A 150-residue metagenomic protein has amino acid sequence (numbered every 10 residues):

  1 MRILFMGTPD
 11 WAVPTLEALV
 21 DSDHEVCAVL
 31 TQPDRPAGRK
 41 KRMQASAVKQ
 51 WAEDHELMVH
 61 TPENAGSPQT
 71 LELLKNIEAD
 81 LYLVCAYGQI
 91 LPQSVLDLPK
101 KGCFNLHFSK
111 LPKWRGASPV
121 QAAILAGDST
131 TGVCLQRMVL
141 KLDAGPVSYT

Functional and structural regions predicted by a protein language model:
M1-T150: One-carbon transfer enzymes
